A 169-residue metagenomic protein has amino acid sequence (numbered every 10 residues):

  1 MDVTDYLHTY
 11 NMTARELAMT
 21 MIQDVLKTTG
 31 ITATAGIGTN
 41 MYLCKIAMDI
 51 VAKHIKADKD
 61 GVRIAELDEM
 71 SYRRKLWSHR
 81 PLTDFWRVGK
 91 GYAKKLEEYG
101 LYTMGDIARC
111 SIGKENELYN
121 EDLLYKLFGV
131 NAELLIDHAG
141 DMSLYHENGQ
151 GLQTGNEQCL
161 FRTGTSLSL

Functional and structural regions predicted by a protein language model:
M1-I22, V51, G100: Catalytic palm subdomain of template-directed nucleic-acid polymerases, centered on the conserved carboxylate motif
V3-Y6, M48-I55, A108-Y119: Short regulatory "switch" loops immediately downstream of catalytic or recognition motifs within protein catalytic
D5-T13, V62, L76-D84, Y92-E98 (+1 more regions): Flexible, glycine/proline-enriched loop segments at strand-loop-helix junctions that form or flank small-ligand binding
A14-I22, N40-L43, L82, A93 (+4 more regions): Hydrophobic, well-ordered secondary-structure segments
M21-T83: Long, highly charged, low-complexity intrinsically disordered interaction regions that mediate electrostatic DNA/RNA
K94-L169: DNA-contacting surface of Y-family translesion DNA polymerases
